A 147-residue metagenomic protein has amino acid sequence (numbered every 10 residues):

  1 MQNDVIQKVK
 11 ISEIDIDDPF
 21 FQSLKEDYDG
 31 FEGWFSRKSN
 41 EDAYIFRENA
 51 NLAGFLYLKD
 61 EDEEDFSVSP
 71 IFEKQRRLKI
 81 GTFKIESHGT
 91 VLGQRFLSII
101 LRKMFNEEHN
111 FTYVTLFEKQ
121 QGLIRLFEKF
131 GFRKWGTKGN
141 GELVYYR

Functional and structural regions predicted by a protein language model:
M1-K38, A43-I45: Short amphipathic alpha-helix that is part of the acyltransferase structural core
N51-K79: Conserved acyl-donor/pantetheine-binding loop and adjacent beta-alpha core of acyl/acetyltransferases and related
G81-L92, F117-E118: A short, internal acetyl-CoA/4′-phosphopantetheine-binding micro-motif in the GNAT/acyltransferase core
T90-M104, K129: Conserved acetyl-CoA-binding loop-helix of GNAT-fold acetyltransferases
M104-E118: Conserved GNAT acetyl-CoA-binding A-motif
E118-K138: Conserved active-site alpha-helix within GNAT-family acetyltransferase domains
N140-R147: C-terminal "cap" of GNAT-fold acetyltransferases
